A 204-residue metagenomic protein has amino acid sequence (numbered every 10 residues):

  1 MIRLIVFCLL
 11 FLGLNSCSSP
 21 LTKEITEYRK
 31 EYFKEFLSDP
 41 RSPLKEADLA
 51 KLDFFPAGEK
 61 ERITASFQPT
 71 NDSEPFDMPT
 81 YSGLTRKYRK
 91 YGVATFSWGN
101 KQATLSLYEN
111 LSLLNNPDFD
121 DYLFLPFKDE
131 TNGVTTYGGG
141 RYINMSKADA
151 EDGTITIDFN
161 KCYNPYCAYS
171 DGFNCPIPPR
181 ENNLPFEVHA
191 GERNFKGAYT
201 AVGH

Functional and structural regions predicted by a protein language model:
M1-C8: Sec-dependent signal peptide recognition, specifically the positively charged N-region followed immediately by
N15-S16: C-terminal motif of bacterial Sec signal peptides marking the signal peptidase cleavage site
S19-P75: Start-of-domain marker
E46-A47, E74-K90, L105-L107, T154 (+1 more regions): Extracellular/lumen-exposed scaffold segments
F67, L107-L111, D129-T131, F159-Y163 (+1 more regions): A mature extracytoplasmic/lumenal domain signature
P79-G139: Mid-length scaffold segments of soluble, non-membrane domains
P126-N164: Acidic, glycine-rich flexible loop segments
Y163-H204: Extended, aromatic/histidine-rich regions of cofactor-dependent oxidoreductases associated with respiratory
